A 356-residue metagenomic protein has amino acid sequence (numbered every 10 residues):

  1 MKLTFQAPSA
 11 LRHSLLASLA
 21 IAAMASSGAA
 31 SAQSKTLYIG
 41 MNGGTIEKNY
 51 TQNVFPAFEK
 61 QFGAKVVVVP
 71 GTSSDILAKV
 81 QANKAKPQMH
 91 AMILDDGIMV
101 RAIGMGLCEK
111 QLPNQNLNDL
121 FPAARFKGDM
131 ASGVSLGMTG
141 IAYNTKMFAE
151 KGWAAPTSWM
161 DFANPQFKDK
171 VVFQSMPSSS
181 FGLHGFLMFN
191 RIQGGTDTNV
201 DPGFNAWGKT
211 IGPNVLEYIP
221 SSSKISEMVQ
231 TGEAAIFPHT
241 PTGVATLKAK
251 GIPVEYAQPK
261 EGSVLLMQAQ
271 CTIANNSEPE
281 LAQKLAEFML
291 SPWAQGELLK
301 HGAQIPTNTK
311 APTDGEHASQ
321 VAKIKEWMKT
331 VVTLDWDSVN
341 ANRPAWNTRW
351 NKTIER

Functional and structural regions predicted by a protein language model:
Q33-R101: Early extracytoplasmic/lumenal segment of secretory-pathway proteins
G44-T51, Q88-M89, I93-Q230: Extracytoplasmic ligand-binding site segments that recognize negatively charged/polar headgroups
G97-R101, Q230, A235-P253: A ligand-binding cleft/hinge motif common to bilobed small-molecule-binding domains
E109-N118, M130-S132, M160, I236 (+2 more regions): Short beta-strand->loop
G137, N205-I211, Y218-I219, K250-A274 (+1 more regions): Periplasmic-binding protein-like
A142-M147, N190-I192, L266-P279, E297: A bilobed periplasmic-binding-protein/Venus flytrap-type ligand-binding module shared by bacterial periplasmic
I273-V331: Mature extracytoplasmic/periplasmic domains
E316-R356: Extracellular/periplasmic bilobal clamshell ligand-binding domains
